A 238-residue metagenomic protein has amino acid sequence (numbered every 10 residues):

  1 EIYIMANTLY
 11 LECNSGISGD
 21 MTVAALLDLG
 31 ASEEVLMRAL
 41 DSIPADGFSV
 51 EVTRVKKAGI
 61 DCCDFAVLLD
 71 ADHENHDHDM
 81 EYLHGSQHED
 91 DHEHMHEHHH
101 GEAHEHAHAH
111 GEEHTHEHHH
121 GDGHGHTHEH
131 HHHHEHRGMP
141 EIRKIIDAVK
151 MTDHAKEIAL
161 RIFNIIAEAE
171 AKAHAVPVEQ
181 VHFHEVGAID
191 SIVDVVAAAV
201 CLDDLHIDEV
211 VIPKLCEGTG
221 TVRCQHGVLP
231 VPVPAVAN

Functional and structural regions predicted by a protein language model:
E1-I4: Short, Lys/Arg-enriched N-terminal segments with co-localized hydrophobic residues within the first ~10-30 amino acids
L11, V178-E185, V211-K214: General beta-strand structural signal in soluble alpha/beta enzymes
L11-A25, F183-H206: Conserved phosphate/anionic-ligand binding catalytic regions in large, soluble enzymes, centered on
N14-S15, S42-P44, G187-I189, K214-R223: Acidic, glycine-rich active-site loops and adjacent beta-strand->loop/helix elements that engage anionic groups
D28-A169, A173, V233-N238: Glycine-rich nucleotide/cofactor/substrate-binding loop typically near the N-terminus or early in the first domain
L29-R38, D203-P213: Phosphate-handling active-site elements
I165-H182, I189: Alpha-helical transmembrane cores and adjacent cytosolic helix/loop segments of polytopic membrane transporters
I207-N238: Mobile "lid/hinge" segments at catalytic clefts and subdomain interfaces of large enzymes
